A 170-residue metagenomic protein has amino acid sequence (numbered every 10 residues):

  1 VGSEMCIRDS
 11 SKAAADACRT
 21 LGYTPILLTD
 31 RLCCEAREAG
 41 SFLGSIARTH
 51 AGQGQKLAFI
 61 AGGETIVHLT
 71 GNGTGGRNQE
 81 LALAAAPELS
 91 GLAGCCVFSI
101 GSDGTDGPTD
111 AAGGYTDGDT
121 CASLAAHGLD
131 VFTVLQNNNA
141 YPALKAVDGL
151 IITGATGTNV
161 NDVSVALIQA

Functional and structural regions predicted by a protein language model:
V1-I7: Short, small-residue-biased leader/transition segments that mark boundaries at the very start of proteins
E4, D16, Y23-I26, S123-A125 (+1 more regions): Alpha/propeptide regions of enzymes that mature by internal proteolysis
K12, D16, T20-S99, P108: Active-site segments that bind and position negatively charged phosphate/pyrophosphate groups
A84-A170: Internal helix-turn-beta structural module
